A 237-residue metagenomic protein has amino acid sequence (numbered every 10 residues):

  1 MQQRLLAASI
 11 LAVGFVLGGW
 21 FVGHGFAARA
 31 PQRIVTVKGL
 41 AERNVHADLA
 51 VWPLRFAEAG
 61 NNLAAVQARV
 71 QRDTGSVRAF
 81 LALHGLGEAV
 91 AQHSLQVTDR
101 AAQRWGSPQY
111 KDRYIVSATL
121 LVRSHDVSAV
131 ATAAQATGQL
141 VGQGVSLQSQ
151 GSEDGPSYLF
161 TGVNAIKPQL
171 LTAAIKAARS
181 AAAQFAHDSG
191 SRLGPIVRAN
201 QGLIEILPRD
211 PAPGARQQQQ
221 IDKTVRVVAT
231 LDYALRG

Functional and structural regions predicted by a protein language model:
Q2-G237: Short, charged, surface-exposed interaction patches
